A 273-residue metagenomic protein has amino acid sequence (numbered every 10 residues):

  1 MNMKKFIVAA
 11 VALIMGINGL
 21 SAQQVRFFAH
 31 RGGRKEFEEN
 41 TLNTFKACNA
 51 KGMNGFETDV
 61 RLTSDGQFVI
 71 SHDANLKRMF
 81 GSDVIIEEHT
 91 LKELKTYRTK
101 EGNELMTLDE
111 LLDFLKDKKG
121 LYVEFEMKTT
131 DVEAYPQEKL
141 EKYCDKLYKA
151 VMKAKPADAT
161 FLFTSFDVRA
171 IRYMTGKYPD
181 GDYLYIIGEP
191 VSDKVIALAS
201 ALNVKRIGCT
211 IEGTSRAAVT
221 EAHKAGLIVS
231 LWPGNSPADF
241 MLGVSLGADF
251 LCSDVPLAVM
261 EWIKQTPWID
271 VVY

Functional and structural regions predicted by a protein language model:
M1-Q24: Bacterial Sec-dependent N-terminal signal peptides
S21-Y273: Phosphate-group recognition and catalysis centered on beta-loop-alpha active-site segments
